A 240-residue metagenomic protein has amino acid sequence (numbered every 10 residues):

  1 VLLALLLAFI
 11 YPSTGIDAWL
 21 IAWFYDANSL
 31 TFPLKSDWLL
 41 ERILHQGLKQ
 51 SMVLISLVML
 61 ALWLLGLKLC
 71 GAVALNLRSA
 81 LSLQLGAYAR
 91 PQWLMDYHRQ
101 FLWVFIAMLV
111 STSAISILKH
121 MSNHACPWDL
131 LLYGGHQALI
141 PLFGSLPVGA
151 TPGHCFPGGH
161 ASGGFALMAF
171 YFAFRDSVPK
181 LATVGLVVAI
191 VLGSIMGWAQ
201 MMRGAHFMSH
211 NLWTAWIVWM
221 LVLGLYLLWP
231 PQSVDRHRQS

Functional and structural regions predicted by a protein language model:
V1-L62, A74-Q84, S122, H136-Q137: N-terminal transmembrane-helix/juxtamembrane module of multi-pass inner/ER membrane proteins
I10, D17, L57-L64, A114 (+3 more regions): Alpha-helical membrane-inserting segments
G47, W103, A107, S111 (+3 more regions): Alpha-helical transmembrane segments in multi-pass membrane proteins
L60-R78, Q84-A89, Y171-V178, G224-P230: Structural signal for the C-terminal ends of transmembrane alpha-helices and the immediately following loop
G71-M121, A182, L186: Interfacial segments of alpha-helical transmembrane regions
A74-S79, W128-L130, P231-S240: Short, Lys/Arg-enriched, Gly/Pro-containing loop segments at transmembrane-helix junctions of multi-pass membrane
N123-G149: Membrane-interface interhelical connector segments
L139-S240: Membrane-embedded catalytic cores of phosphoryl/pyrophosphoryl-handling enzymes
